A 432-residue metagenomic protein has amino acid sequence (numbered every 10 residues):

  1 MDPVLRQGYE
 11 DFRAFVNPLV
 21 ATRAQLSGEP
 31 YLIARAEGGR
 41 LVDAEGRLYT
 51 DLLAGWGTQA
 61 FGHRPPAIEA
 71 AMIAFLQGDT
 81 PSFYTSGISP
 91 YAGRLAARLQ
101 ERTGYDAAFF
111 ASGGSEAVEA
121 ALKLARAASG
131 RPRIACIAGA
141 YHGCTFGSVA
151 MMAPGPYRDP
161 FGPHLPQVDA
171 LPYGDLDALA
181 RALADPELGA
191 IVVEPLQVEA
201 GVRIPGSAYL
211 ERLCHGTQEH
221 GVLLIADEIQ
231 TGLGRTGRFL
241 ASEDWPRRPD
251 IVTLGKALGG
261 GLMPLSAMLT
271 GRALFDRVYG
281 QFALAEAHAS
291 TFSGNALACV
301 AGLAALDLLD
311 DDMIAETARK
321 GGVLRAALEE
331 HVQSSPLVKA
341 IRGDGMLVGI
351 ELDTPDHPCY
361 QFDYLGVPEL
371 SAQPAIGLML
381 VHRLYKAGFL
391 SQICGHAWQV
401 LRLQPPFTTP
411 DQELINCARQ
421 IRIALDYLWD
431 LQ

Functional and structural regions predicted by a protein language model:
M1-Q432: Conserved N-terminal phosphate-binding loop of PLP-dependent enzymes in the Aspartate aminotransferase
